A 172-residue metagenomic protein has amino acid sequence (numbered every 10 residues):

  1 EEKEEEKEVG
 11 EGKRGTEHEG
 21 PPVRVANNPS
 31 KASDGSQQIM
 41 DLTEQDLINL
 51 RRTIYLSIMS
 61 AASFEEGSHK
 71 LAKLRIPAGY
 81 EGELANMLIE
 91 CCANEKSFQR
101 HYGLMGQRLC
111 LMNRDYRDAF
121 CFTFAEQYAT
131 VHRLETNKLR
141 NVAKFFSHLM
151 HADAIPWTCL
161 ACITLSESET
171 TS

Functional and structural regions predicted by a protein language model:
E1-H101, D118: Long, low-complexity, highly charged intrinsically disordered regions
Y102-M105, L109, R114-S172: Alpha-helical bundle/repeat cores within regulatory domains of eukaryotic proteins
